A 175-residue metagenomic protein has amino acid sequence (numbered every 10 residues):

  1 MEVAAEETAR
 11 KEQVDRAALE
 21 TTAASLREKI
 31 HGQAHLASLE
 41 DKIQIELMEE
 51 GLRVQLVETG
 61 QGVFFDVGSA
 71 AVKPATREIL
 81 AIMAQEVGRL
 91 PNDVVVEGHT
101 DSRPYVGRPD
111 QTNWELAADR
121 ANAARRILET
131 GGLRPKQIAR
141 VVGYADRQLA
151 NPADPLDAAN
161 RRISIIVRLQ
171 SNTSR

Functional and structural regions predicted by a protein language model:
M1-R53, E58-F64: Juxtamembrane linker/hinge segments adjacent to a transmembrane helix in small membrane proteins
D15-R27, V57, F64-I79, E86-V87 (+1 more regions): Periplasmic OmpA-like peptidoglycan-binding domain that tethers envelope proteins to the cell wall
L39-I43, M48-L52, Q61, G68 (+3 more regions): Envelope-exposed proteins and targeting segments
M83-D93: Short hydrophobic alpha-helical module
